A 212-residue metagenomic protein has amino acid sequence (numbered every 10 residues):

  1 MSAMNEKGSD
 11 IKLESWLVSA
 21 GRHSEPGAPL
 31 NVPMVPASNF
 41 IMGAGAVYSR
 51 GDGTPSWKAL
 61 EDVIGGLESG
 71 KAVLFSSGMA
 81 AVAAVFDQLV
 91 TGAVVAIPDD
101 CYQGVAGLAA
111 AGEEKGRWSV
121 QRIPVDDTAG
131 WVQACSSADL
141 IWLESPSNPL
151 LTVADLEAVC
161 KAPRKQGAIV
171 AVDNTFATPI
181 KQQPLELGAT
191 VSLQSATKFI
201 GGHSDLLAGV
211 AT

Functional and structural regions predicted by a protein language model:
S2-S9, S19, H23, A72-T212: Conserved PLP-enzyme active-site core in the AAT-like
S2-V63: N-terminal "arm"/small-domain region of PLP-dependent enzymes with the aminotransferase-like
A59, V63-L67, V73, A80-A81: Glycine-rich loop-to-alpha-helix module at the N-terminal edge of alpha/beta enzyme cores
